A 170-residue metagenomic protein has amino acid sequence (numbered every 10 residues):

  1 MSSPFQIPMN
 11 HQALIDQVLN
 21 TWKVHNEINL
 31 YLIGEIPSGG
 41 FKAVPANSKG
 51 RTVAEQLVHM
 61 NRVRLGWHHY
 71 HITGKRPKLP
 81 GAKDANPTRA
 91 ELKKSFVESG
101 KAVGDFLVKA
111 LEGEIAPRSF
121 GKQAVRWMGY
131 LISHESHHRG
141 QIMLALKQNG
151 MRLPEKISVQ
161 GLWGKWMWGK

Functional and structural regions predicted by a protein language model:
M1-I7: Short, basic, low-complexity termini and linkers enriched in Ser/Thr/Gly/Pro that act as targeting/leader peptides
F5, L19-L30, F41-A82, S119-K170: Short, contiguous alpha-helical
H11-I15, G81-R89, A124-V125: A short, mixed-charge helix-start or loop-turn motif at secondary-structure junctions
V18-T21, H25-L32, V63, T88 (+1 more regions): Alpha-helical packing segments of well-folded alpha/beta enzyme cores
G39, L107-G121: Acidic catalytic patch
H69-L107: Helix-adjacent hinge/juxtasegments
